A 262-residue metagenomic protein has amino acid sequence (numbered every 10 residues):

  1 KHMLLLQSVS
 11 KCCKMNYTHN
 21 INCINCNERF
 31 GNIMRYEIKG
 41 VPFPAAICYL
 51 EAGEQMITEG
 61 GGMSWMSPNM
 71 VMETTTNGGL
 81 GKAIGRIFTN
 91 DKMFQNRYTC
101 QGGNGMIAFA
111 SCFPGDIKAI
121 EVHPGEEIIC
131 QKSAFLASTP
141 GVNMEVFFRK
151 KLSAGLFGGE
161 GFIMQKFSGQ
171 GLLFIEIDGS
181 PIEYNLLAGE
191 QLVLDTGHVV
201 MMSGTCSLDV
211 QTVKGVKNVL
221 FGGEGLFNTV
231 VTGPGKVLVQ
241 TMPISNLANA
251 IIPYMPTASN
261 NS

Functional and structural regions predicted by a protein language model:
L5-Q7, K11-N20, I24-F30: Short, positively charged and aromatic/hydrophobic N-terminal segments
G31-S262: Composition-driven recognition of glycine/serine/threonine/acidic- and proline-rich low-complexity segments and repeats
